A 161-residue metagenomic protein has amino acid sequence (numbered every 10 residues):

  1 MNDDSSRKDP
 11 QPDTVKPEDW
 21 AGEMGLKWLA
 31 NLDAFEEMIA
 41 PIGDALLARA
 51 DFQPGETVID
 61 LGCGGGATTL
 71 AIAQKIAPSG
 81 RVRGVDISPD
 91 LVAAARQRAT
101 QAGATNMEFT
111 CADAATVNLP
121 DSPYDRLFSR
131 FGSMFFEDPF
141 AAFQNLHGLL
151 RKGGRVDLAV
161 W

Functional and structural regions predicted by a protein language model:
N2-E56, A67-A71: Conserved class I S-adenosyl-L-methionine
E56, G80, P123, G153-G154: Surface-exposed loop/turn positions
T57-V117, A141: Class I SAM-dependent methyltransferase SAM/SAH-binding core
A115-L127: A short acidic, Gly/Pro-enriched loop at the edge of an enzyme's catalytic core that lines a small-molecule cofactor
D125-F140: A short SAM/SAH-binding and catalytic strip from SAM-dependent methyltransferases
F140-R155: A short glycine-rich, Lys/Arg-flanked "PGG" loop and its adjoining helix->strand segment in the class I
L158-V160: Acidic carboxylate diad motif detector
